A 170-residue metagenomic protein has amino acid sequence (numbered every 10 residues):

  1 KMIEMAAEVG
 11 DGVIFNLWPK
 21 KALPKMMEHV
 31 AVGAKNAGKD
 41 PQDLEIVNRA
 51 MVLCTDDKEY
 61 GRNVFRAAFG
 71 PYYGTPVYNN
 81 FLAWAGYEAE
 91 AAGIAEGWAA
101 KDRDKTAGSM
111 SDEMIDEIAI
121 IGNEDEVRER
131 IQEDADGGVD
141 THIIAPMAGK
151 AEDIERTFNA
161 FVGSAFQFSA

Functional and structural regions predicted by a protein language model:
K1-A170: Active-site-adjacent structural elements that line small-molecule/cofactor binding pockets in enzymes
